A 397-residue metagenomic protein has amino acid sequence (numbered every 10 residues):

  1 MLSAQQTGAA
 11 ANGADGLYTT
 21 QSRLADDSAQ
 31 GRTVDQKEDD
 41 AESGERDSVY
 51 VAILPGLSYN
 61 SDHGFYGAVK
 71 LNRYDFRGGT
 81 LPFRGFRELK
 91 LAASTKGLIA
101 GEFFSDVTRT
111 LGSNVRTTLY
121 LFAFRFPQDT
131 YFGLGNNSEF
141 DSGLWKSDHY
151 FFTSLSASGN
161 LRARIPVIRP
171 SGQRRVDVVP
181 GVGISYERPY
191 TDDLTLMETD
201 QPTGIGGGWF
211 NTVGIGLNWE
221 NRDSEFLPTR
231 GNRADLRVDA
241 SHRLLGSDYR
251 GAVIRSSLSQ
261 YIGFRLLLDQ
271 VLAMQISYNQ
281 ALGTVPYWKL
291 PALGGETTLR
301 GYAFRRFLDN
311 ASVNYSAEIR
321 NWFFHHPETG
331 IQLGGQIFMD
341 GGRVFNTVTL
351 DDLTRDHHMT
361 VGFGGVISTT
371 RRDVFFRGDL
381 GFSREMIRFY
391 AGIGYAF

Functional and structural regions predicted by a protein language model:
G13-R32, S58, V115-L266, D340-T347: Transmembrane beta-strand segments of outer-membrane beta-barrel domains in Gram-negative and organellar OMPs
K37-V49, R77-G85, T110-R116, I168-V176 (+5 more regions): Short loop/turn motifs that connect adjacent beta-strands in outer-membrane beta-barrel proteins
V49-V51, H63-G67, F83-G85, G97-G101 (+11 more regions): Residues that define the transmembrane beta-barrel architecture of outer-membrane proteins
Y50-Y59, P82-T95, G101, N232-H242 (+4 more regions): Transmembrane beta-strand segments that form the barrel wall of outer-membrane beta-barrel proteins
V51-I53, G85-L89, V115-L121, V176-P180 (+8 more regions): Transmembrane beta-strands of outer-membrane beta-barrel proteins
A92-G159, P166, Y278-L293, Y302-R306 (+1 more regions): Outer-membrane beta-barrel translocator/channel fold
V213-L333: C-terminal outer-membrane beta-barrel translocator/porin domains of Gram-negative envelope proteins and their
G365-I367, M386-F397: Outer-membrane beta-barrel "beta-signal"
